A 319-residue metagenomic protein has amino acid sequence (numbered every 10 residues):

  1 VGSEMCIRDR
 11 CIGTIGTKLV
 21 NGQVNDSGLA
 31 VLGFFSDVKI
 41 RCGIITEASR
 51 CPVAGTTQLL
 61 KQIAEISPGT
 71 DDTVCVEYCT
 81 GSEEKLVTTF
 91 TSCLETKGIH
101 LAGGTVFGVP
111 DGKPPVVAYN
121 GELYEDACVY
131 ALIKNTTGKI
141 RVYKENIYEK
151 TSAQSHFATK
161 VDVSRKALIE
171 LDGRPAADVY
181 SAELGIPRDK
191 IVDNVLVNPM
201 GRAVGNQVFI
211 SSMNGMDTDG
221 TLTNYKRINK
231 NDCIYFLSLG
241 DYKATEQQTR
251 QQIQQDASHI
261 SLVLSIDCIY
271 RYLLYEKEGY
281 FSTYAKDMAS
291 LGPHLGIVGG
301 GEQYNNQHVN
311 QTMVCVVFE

Functional and structural regions predicted by a protein language model:
S3, R8-E319: Hydrophobic alpha/beta core scaffold segments
